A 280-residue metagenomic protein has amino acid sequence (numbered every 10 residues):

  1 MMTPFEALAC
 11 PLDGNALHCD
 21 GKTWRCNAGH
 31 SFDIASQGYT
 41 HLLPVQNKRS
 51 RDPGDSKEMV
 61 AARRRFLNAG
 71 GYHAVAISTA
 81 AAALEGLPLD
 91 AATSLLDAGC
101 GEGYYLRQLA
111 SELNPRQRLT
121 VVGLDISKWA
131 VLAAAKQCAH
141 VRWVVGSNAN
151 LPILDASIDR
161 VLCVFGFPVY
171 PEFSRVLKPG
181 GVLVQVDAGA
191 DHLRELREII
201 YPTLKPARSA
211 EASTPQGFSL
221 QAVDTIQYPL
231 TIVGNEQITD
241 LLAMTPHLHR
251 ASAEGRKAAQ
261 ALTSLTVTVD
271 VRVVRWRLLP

Functional and structural regions predicted by a protein language model:
M1-D52: N-terminal auxiliary segments of SAM/dcSAM-dependent transferases
F5, I226-P280: Conserved Class I S-adenosyl-L-methionine
R49, G54-S78: Class I SAM-dependent methyltransferase Rossmann-like catalytic core, especially the SAM/SAH-binding loop
A91-G101: Conserved class I S-adenosyl-L-methionine
E102-R116: Conserved SAM-binding loop of SAM-dependent methyltransferases across substrates and taxa, primarily the Class I
D125-K128: Conserved SAM/SAH-binding beta-strand->alpha-helix loop
A139-L151: Conserved SAM-binding strand-loop segment of SAM-dependent methyltransferases
G180-D191: Conserved beta-strand signature within the Rossmann-like core of class I S-adenosyl-L-methionine
